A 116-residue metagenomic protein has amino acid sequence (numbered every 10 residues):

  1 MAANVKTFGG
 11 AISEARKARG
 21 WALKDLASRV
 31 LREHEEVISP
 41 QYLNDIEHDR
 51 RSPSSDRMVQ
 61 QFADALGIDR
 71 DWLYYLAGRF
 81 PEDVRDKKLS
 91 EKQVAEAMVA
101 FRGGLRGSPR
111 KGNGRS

Functional and structural regions predicted by a protein language model:
M1-W21, D71, K111: A short, Lys/Arg-rich alpha-helix, primarily the initiator
I12, L23-A27, L43-I46, L73: Conserved hydrophobic/aromatic packing and binding residues within compact polymer-binding modules
A18, R29, A65: Residues within the alpha-helical elements of helix-turn-helix
G20, V37, H48-D64: Short, basic-rich loop-to-helix N-cap that marks the start of a DNA-contacting helix
L26-R32, F62: Short alpha-helical "recognition helix" segments of helix-turn-helix
L31-P53, G78: Recognition helix of helix-turn-helix/homeodomain-like DNA-binding domains that insert into the DNA major groove
S54-D56, Q60, D64-V84: Short C-terminal boundary/hinge segments that cap the last helix of small helical domains
A77-S116: Interfacial/linker helices and their anchor residues that mediate assembly or domain coupling
